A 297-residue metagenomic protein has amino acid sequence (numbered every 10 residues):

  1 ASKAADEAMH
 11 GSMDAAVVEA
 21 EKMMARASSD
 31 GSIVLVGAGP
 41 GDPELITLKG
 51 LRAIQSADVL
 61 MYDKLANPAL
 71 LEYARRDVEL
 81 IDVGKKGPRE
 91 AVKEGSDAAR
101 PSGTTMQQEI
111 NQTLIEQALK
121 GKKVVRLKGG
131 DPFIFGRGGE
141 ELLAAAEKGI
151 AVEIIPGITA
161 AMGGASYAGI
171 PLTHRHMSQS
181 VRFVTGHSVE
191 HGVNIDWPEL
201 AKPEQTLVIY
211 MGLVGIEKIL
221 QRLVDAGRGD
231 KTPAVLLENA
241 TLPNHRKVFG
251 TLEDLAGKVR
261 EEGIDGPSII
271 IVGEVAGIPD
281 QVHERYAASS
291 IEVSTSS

Functional and structural regions predicted by a protein language model:
A1-L35, G103, E109, L119-V124 (+2 more regions): A contiguous loop/helix-start segment that scaffolds small-molecule binding in enzyme catalytic cores
D6, H10-G37, L48-I155, A256 (+2 more regions): Class I S-adenosyl-L-methionine
G37-D42, A57, Y62-L65, V83-K86 (+9 more regions): Fold-independent oxyanion-binding glycine-rich loops and adjacent beta-strand/coil segments at enzyme active sites
E44-K49, A66-N67, N111-T113, G169-I170 (+3 more regions): A generic local structural motif
P68, R89, F133, A161 (+3 more regions): Flexible, glycine-rich phosphate/dinucleotide-binding loops and adjacent beta-alpha linkers at cofactor/substrate
L70-L71, A145, G164-A165, I219 (+1 more regions): Hydrophobic packing residues within well-ordered alpha-helices of enzyme cores
V78-K85, G149-E153, L172-R182, G227-L236: Short hydrophobic/aromatic-enriched beta-strand-loop microsegments
G129-P203, R246-F249: Class I SAM-dependent methyltransferase SAM-binding "motif I" and its flanking Rossmann-like core
